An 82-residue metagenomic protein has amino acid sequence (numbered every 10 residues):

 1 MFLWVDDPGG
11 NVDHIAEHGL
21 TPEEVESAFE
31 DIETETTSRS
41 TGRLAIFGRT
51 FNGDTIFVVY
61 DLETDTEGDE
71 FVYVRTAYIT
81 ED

Functional and structural regions predicted by a protein language model:
M1-D82: Ribonuclease/tRNase effector modules and their secretory precursors
